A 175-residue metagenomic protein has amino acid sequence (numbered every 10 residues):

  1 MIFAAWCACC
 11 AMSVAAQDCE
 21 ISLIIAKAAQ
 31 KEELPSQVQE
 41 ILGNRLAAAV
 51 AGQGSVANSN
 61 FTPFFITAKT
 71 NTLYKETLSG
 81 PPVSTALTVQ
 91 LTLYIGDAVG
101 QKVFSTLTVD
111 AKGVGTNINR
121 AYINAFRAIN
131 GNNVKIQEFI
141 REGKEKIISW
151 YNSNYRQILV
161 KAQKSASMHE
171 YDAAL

Functional and structural regions predicted by a protein language model:
M1-E20: Bacterial Sec-dependent N-terminal signal peptides
A8-V14, G52-N58, Y94-A98: Intrinsically disordered, low-complexity boundary segments flanking structured domains
C9, E32-P35, T77-G80: A generic structural signal for short coil/turn motifs at secondary-structure boundaries
Q17-K69, H169-A173: N-terminal segment of the mature soluble domain
L46-G54, V99, I129, N133: Sec/Tat-exported extracytoplasmic proteins
T67-I118: Amphipathic beta-strand/beta-sheet edge segments enriched in Tyr/Trp
V103-L175: C-terminal/domain-edge helix-coil "capping" segments
